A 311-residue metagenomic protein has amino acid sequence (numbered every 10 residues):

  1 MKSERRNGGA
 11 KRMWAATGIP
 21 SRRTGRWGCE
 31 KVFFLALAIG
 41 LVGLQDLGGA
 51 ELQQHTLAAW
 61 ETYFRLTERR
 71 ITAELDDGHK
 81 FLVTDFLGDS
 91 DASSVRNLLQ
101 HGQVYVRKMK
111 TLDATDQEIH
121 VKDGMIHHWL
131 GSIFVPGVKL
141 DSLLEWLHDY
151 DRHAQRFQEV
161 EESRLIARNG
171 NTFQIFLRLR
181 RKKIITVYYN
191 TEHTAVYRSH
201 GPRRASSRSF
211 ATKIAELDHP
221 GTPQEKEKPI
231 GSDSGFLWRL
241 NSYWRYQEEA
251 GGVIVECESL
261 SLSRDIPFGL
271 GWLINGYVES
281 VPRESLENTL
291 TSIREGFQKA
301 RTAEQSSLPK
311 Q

Functional and structural regions predicted by a protein language model:
M1-W27: N-terminal secretory signal peptides that target proteins for export/translocation
S3-R5, R12, K31-V32, D46 (+1 more regions): Intrinsic disorder/low-complexity segments enriched in polar/small residues
G9, A15, G28-E30, L87 (+1 more regions): Secreted/luminal cysteine- and crosslink-motif detector
E30-G43: Bacterial N-terminal signal peptides
L44-A50: Sec/Tat signal peptide C-region and signal peptidase I cleavage site
A50-Q311: Eukaryotic helix-grip
